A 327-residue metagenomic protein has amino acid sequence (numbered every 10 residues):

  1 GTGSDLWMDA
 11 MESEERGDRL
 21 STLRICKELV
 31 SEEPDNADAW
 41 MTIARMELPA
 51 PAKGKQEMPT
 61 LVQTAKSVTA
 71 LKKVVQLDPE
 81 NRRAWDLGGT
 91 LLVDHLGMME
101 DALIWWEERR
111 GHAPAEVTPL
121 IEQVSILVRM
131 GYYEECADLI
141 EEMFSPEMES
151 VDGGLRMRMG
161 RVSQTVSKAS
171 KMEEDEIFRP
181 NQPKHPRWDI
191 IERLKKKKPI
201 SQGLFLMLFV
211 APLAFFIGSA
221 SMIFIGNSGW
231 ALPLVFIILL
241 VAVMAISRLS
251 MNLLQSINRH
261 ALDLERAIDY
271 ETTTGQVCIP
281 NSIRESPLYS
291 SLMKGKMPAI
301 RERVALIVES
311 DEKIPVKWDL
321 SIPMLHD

Functional and structural regions predicted by a protein language model:
G1-D35, T42, L48-P59: Alpha-helical segment of the N-proximal tetratricopeptide repeat
R16-R24, P51-A70, L96-W105, Y132-D138: Structural signature of tandem alpha-helical TPR/SEL1-like repeats, specifically the intra-repeat loop/turn
E28-L29, K73-V74, E108-R109, E142-M143: Canonical positions in the second alpha-helix
P34, P79, A113-P114, M148-S150: Short coil turns that delineate tetratricopeptide repeat
A39, A84, P119, D152-L155: TPR alpha-solenoid repeat register
V62-V68, R109-H112, S125-V151, Q164 (+1 more regions): TPR/TPR-like (Sel1-like) alpha-helical repeat modules
K196-Y270: Transmembrane alpha-helical hairpins and terminal membrane-anchor modules
